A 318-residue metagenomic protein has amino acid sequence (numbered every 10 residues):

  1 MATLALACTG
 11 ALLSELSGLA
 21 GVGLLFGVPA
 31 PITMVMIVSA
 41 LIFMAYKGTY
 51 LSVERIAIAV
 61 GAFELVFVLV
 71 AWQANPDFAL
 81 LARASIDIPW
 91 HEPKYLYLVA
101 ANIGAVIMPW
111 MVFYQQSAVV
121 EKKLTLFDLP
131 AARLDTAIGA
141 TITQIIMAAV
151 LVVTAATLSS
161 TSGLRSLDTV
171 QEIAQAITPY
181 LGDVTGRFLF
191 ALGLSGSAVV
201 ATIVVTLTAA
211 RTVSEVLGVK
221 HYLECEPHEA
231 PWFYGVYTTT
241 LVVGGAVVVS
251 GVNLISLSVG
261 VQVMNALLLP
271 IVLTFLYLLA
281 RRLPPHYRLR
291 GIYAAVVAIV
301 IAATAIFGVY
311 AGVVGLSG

Functional and structural regions predicted by a protein language model:
M1-L6, H91-N102, Q144-T157, G182-V199 (+1 more regions): Select transmembrane alpha-helical segments in multipass membrane proteins
M1-V28, M34-V38, A198-L217, N253-S256 (+1 more regions): Hydrophobic transmembrane alpha-helices that form the core helical bundles of multi-pass secondary transporters
A11, E15-L25, I37-A59, V247-L257 (+1 more regions): Membrane-water interface regions at transmembrane-helix termini and the short interhelical loops of multi-pass membrane
I32-M34, I138, A191, L217-V249: Loop-to-transmembrane helix boundary motifs in multi-pass membrane proteins
M36-I37, A45-N75, W90, M264-L269 (+1 more regions): Membrane-interface loop-to-helix entry segments
I56-A59, H221-T238, V259-G308, G312: C-terminal membrane-solvent junction of multi-pass transporters and transport-like membrane proteins
G61-D87, L96-S117, F275-P284, G308-G318: Hydrophobic alpha-helical segments and their helix-loop junctions in multi-pass secondary transporters
V119-V120, T141-E172: Extracellular/periplasmic helix-exit of transmembrane alpha-helices
